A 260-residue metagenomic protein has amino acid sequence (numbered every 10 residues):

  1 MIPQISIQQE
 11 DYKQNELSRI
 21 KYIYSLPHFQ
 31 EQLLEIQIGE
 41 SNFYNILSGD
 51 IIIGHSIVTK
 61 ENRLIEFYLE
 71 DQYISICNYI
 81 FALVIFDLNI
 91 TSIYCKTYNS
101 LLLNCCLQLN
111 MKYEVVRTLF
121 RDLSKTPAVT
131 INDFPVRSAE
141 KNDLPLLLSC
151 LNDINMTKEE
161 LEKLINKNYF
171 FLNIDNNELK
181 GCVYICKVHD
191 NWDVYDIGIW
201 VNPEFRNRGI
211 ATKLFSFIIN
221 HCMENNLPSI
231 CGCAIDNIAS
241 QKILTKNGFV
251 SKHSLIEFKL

Functional and structural regions predicted by a protein language model:
M1-F29, K125-K158: Short amphipathic alpha-helix that is part of the acyltransferase structural core
K21-F43, N152-I174: Active-site rim helix/loop that mediates acceptor-substrate recognition in acyltransferases
L26-P27, F171-N177, V183-V188, F205-H221 (+3 more regions): Recognition helices and adjacent regulatory flanks at domain boundaries
H28-F86, K180-Y195, W200-P203: Conserved donor-binding loop and adjoining core beta-sheet/short helix segment in diverse acyl/aminoacyl transferases
T59-R63, L69-N132, F258-L260: Acyl-donor-binding surface of acyltransferase catalytic domains
Y73-F86, V201, N207-H221, Q241-K246: Conserved acetyl-CoA-binding loop-helix of GNAT-fold acetyltransferases
Y79, Y98-V115, T212, I235-H253: Conserved active-site alpha-helix within GNAT-family acetyltransferase domains
D87-Y98, C222-A234: Conserved GNAT acetyl-CoA-binding A-motif
